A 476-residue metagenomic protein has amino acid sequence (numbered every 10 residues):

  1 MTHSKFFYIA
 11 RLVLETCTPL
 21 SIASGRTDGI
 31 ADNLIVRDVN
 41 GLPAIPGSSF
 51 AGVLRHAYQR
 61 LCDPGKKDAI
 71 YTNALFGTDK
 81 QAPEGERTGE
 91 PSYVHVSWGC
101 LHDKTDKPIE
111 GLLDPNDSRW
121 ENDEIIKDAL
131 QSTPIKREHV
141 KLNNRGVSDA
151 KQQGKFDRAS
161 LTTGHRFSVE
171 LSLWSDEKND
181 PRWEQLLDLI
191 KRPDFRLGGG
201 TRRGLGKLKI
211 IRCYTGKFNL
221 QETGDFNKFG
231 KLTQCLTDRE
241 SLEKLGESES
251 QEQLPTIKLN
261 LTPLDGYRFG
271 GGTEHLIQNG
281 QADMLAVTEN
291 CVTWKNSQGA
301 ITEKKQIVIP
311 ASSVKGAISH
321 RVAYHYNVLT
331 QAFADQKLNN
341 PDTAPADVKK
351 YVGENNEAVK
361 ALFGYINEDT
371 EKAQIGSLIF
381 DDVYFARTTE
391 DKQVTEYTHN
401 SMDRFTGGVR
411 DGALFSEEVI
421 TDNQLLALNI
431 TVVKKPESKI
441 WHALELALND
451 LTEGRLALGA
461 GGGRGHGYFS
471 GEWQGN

Functional and structural regions predicted by a protein language model:
M1-K141, R145-N476: RNA-binding basic/glycine-rich loop and surface signature characteristic of RAMP-family CRISPR effectors
